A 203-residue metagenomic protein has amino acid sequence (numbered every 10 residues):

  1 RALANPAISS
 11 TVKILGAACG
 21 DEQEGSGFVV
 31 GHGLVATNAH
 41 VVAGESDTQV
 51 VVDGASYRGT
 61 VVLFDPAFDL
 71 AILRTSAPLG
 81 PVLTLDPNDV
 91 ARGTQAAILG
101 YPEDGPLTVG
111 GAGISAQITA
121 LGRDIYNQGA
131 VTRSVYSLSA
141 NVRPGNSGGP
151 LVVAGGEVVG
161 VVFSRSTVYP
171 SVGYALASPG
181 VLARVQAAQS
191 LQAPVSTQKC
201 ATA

Functional and structural regions predicted by a protein language model:
R1-F28, A39, D47, R184-A203: N-terminal activation segment of mature serine protease catalytic domains
A4-A7, V29, F64-P66, D89-A91 (+3 more regions): Extracellular/periplasmic catalytic domains that process cell-envelope and extracellular macromolecules
I8-L15, A71, T75-V82, T108-Q198: Active-site region of chymotrypsin-like
A18-G20, G54, G155: Solvent-exposed strand-loop boundary residues in beta-sheet-rich modules
E22-E24, H32-T108, Q192-T197: Conserved active-site neighborhood of the chymotrypsin/trypsin-like protease fold
G27-V29, G59-V61, G113-I114, L151: Conserved hydrophobic positions within beta-strands
